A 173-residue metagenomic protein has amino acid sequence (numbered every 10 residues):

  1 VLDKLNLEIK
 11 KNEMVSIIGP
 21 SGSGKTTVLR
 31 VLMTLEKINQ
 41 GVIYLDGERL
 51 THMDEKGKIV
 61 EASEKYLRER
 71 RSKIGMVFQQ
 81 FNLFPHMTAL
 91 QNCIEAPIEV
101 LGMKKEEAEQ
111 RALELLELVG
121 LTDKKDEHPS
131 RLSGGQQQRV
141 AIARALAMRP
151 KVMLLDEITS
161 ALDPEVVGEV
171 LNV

Functional and structural regions predicted by a protein language model:
I18-P20: The feature captures the beta-strand-to-loop junction immediately N-terminal to the Walker
M33: Helix-to-loop junction immediately C-terminal to a conserved catalytic motif
L50-G75, K105-E106: ABC ATPase NBD coupling module
M87-E95: Short coil-to-helix segment of the ABC ATPase nucleotide-binding domain corresponding to the Q-loop/switch region
E127-S130, M148: Conserved signature/switch motifs of ABC ATPase nucleotide-binding domains
I142: Hydrophobic anchor residue at the start of the ABC signature
M153-D156: Catalytic Walker B motif of ABC-type/P-loop ATPase nucleotide-binding domains
